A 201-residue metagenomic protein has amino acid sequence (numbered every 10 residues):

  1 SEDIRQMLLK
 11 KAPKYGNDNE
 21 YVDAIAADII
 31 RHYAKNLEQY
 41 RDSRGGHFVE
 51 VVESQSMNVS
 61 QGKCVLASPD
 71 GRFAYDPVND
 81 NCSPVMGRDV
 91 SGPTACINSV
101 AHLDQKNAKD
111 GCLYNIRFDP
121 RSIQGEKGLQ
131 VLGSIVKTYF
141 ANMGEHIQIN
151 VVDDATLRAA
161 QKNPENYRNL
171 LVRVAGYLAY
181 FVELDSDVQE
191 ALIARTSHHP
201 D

Functional and structural regions predicted by a protein language model:
S1-D201: Acidic, glycine-enriched catalytic cores built around paired aspartates
